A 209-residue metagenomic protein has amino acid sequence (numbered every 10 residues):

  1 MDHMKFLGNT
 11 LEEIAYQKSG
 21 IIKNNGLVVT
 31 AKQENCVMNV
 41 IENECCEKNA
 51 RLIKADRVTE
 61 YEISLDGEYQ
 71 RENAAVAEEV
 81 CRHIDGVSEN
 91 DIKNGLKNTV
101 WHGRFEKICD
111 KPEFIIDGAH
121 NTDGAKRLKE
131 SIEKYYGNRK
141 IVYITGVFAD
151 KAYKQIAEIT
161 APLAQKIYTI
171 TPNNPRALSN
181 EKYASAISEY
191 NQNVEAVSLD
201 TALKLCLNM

Functional and structural regions predicted by a protein language model:
M1-H3, T10-E13, R51, E60-K166: Nucleotide phosphate-binding/pyrophosphate-handling subdomain across enzymes that bind or process nucleotide phosphates
M1-K32: Flexible active-site lid/hinge loop adjacent to a nucleotide/diphosphate and Mg2+-phosphate binding pocket
H3-M4, M38, G124, A177: Glycine/Thr-rich phosphate-binding loops of Rossmann-like dinucleotide-binding domains
Q17-G20, H83, S131-Y135, I159 (+2 more regions): A generic secondary-structure signal
V29-I53, E113-F114, K154-M209: C-terminal helical cap/extension that packs against the catalytic core of soluble nucleotide-cofactor enzymes
R57: Conserved "HGTGT" condensation-loop signature of ketosynthase/thiolase-family condensing enzymes that catalyze
